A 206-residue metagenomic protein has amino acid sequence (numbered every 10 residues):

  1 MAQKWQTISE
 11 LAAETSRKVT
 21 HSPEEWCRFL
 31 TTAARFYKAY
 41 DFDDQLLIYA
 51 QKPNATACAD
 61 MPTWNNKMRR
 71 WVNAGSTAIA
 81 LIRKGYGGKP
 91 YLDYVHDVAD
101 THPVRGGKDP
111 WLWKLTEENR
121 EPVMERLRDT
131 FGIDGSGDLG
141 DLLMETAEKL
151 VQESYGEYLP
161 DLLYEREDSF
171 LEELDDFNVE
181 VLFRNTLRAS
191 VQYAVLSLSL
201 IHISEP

Functional and structural regions predicted by a protein language model:
M1-S204: N-terminal accessory/interface modules of nucleic-acid-binding and processing proteins
